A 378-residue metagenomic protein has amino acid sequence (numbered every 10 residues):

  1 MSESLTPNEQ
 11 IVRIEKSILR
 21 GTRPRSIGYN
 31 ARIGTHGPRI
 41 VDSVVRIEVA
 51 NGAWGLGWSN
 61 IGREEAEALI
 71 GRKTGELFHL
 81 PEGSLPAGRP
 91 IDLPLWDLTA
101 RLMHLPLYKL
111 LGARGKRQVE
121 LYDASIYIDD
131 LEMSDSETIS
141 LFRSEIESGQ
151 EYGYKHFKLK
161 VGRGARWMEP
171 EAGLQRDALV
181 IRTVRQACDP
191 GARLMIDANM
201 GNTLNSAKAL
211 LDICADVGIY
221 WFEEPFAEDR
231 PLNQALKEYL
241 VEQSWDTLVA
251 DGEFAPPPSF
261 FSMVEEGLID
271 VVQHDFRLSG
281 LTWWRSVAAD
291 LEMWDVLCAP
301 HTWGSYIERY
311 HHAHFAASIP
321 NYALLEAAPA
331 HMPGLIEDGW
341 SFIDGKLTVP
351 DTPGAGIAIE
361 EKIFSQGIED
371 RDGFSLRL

Functional and structural regions predicted by a protein language model:
S2-L56, N60, P333-L335, F374: Structured beta-strand/loop patches that form or line metal/cofactor-binding pockets in enzymes
N8, R13-E15, R46-R114: Metal- or metallocofactor-binding catalytic centers and their adjacent structured scaffolds across diverse enzyme
I33-P38, P81-G83, P353: Short Gly/Pro-enriched turn/cap motifs at secondary-structure boundaries
G52, I91, H104, F157 (+6 more regions): Conserved, mostly hydrophobic/aromatic
F78, G218, D229-L248, G252-A358: Shared catalytic-loop signature of beta/alpha-barrel
L95, T99, Y108-L111, I181-D189 (+2 more regions): Surface-exposed amphipathic alpha-helices with a cationic face
Q118, D123-A235: Metal-dependent enolase-superfamily TIM-barrel catalytic cores that perform enediolate-based chemistry
A355-L378: Extended hydrophobic packing segments that form well-structured cores
